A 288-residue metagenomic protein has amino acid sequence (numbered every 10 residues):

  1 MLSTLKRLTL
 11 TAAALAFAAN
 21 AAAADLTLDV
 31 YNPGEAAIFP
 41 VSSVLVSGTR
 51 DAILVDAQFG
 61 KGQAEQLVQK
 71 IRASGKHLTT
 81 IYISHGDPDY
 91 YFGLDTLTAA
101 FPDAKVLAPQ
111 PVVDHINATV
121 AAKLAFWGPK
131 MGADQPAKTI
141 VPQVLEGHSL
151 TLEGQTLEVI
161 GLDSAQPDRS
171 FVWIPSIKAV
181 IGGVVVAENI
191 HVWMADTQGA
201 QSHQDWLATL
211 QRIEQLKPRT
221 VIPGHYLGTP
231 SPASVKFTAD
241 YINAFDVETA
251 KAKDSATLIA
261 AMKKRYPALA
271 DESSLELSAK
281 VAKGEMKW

Functional and structural regions predicted by a protein language model:
M1-L10: Bacterial N-terminal signal peptides that target proteins for export
A13-A21: N-terminal signal peptide c-region/cleavage motif recognized by signal peptidases
A24-A73, F171-V184: Conserved beta-strand hairpin/beta-sheet module of binuclear metal-dependent hydrolase folds, prominently
E35-A37, A52, F59-G62, H85-Y90 (+6 more regions): Solvent-exposed loop/turn segments at secondary-structure junctions within structured extracellular/periplasmic domains
I53-D56, T80-I83, E158-V159: Short catalytic-loop micro-motif centered on adjacent basic/acidic residues
F59-G60, T156, I160-F237, A244: Metallo-beta-lactamase
A73-S149: Active-site HxH/HxHxD metal-binding segment of metal-dependent hydrolases
Q215-T220, G228-W288: Accessory terminal helices/loops
